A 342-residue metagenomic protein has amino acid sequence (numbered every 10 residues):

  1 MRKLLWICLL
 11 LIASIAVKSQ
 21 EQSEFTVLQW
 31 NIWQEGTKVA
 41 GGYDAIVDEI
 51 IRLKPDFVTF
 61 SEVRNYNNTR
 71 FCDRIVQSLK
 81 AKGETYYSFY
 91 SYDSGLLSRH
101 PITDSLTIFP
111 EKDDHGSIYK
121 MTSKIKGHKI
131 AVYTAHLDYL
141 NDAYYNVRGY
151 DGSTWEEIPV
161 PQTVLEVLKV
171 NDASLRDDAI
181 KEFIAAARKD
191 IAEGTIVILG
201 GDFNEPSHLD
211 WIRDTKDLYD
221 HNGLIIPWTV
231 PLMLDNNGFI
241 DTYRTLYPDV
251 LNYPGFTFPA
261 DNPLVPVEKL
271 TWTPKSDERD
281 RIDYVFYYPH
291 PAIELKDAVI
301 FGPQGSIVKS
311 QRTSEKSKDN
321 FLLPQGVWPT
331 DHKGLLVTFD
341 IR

Functional and structural regions predicted by a protein language model:
R2, I15-A81, D280, F321-L322 (+1 more regions): N-terminal, active-site-proximal structural segment of metallo-dependent hydrolase catalytic domains
L4-A13: Sec-dependent N-terminal signal peptides
F25-I32, I46-T69, V132-A135, E166-D214 (+4 more regions): Active-site beta-strand/loop signature of hydrolases that rely on acidic residues for catalysis
Q34-G41, T59-F60, L140-Y144, Y243-R244 (+1 more regions): Short, solvent-exposed loop/turn elements at domain surfaces
E35-T37, N65-T69, H115-G116, L140-A143 (+3 more regions): Active-site environment of divalent metal-dependent phosphoester hydrolases
V39, V63-D151, D297-I300: Structured beta-strand-rich core segments of catalytic domains in phosphoester-bond hydrolases
F109, K189-V197, N204-R342: Metal-dependent phosphoester-hydrolase catalytic domains
Y145-A173, D214-K216: A solvent-exposed, charged loop/short amphipathic helix patch at secondary-structure junctions
